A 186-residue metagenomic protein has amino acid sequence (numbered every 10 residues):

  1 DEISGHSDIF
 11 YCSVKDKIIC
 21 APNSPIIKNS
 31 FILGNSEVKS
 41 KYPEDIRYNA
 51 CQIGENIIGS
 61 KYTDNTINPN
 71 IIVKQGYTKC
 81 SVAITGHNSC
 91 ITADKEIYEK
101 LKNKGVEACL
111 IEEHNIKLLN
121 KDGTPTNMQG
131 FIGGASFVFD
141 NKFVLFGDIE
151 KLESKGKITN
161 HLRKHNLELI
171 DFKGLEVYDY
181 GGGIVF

Functional and structural regions predicted by a protein language model:
D1-F186: Histidine/cysteine-enriched polar flanking segments
